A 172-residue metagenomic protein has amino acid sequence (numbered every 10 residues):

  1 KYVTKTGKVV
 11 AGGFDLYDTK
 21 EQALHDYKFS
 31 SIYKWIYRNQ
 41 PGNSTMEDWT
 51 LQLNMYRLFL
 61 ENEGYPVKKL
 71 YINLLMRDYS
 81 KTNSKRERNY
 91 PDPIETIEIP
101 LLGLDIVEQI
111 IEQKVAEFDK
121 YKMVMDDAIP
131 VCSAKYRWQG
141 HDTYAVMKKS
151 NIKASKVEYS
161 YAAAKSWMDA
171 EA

Functional and structural regions predicted by a protein language model:
K1-G7, A11-F14: Basic, amphipathic N-terminal segments that precede the first structured/catalytic domain
Y2-T4, D18-K20, K28-S31, L74-M76 (+1 more regions): Short, flexible loop/turn elements at secondary-structure junctions
T6, L58-A172: Metal-dependent nuclease catalytic regions and adjoining charged, substrate-binding loops involved in nucleic-acid end
V9-A11, Q22-L24, D92-T96: Short, mixed charged/polar active-site loops that provide acid/base catalysis or chelate metal/phosphate cofactors
G12-Q40, M55-Y56, I111: Conserved catalytic cores of phosphodiester-cleaving nucleases, focusing on short active-site segments
S31-E47, I94-I97: Short helix/strand-bridging catalytic loops that position acidic/His residues to coordinate divalent metals and engage
E47-N62: An active-site-proximal "capping" alpha-helix that borders the catalytic cofactor pocket
